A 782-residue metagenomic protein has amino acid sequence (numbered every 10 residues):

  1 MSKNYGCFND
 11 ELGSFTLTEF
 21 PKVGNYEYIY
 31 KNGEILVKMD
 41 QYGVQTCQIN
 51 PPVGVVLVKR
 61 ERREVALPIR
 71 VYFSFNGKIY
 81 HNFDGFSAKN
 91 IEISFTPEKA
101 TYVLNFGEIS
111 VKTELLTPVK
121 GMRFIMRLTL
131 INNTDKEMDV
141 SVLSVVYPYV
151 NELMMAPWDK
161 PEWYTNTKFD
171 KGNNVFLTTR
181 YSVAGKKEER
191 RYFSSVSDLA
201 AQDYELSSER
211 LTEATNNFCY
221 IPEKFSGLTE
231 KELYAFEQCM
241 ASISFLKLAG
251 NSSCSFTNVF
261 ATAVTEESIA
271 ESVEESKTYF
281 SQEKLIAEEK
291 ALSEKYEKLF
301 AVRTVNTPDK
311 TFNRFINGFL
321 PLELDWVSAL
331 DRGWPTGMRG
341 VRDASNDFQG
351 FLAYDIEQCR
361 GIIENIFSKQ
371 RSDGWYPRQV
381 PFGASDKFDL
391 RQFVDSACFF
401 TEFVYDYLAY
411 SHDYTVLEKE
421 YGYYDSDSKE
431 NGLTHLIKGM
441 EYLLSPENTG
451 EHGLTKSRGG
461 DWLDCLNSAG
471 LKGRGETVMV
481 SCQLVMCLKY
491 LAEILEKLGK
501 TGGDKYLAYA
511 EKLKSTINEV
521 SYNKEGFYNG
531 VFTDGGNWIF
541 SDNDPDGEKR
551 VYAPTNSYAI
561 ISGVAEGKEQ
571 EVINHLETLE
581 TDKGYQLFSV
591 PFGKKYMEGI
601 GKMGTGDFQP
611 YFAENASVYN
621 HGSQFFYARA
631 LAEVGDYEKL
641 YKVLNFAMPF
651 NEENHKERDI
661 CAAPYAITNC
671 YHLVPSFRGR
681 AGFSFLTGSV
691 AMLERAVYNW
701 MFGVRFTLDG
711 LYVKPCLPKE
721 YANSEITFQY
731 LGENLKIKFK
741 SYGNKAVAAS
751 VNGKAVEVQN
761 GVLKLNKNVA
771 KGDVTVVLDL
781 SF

Functional and structural regions predicted by a protein language model:
M1-L67, Y627, Y641: Beta-strand-rich N-terminal accessory domains
L36-N105, T179-K224, E288-T304, S468: An extended acidic
Q45-V111, L579-T581, A613-A616, R629-F782: Non-catalytic C-terminal accessory modules of carbohydrate-active enzymes
E64, L116-P222, V273-E297, S724: Polysaccharide-binding surfaces and accessory modules of carbohydrate-active proteins
G77-G121, F218-S242, R314-P321: Extended, loop-rich substrate-binding clefts of extracytoplasmic carbohydrate-active enzymes
R123-I125, Q202-A287, L471-R474, C487: Beta-strand-rich recognition/accessory modules
L143-V145, K160, P377-R378, Q483-M603 (+4 more regions): Catalytic cores of carbohydrate-active enzymes
D343-A344, F351-G453, T477-V485, E569 (+4 more regions): Aromatic-rich carbohydrate-recognition surfaces in CAZymes
